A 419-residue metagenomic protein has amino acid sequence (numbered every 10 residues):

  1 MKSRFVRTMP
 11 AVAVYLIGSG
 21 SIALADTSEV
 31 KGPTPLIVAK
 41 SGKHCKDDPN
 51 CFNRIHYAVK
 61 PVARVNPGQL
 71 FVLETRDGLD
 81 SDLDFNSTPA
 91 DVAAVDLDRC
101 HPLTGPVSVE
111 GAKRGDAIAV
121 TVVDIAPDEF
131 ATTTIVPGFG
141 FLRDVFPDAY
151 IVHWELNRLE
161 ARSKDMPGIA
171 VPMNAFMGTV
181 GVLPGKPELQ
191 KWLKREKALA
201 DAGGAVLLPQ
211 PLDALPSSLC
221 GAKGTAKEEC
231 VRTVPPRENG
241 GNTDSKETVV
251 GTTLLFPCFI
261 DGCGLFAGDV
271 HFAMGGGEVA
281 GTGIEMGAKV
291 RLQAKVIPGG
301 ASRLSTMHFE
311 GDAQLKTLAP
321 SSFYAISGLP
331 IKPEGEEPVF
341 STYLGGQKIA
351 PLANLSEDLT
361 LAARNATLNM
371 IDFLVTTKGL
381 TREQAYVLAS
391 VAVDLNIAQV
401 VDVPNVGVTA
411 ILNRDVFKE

Functional and structural regions predicted by a protein language model:
M1-P10: Bacterial N-terminal signal peptides that target proteins for export
P10-G20: Bacterial N-terminal signal peptides
T27-V95: N-terminal, Lys/Arg-enriched amphipathic/low-complexity engagement segments that precede the first folded domain
K46-H56, D96-T104, V231-N239: Short, structured beta-strand/loop micro-motifs enriched in basic residues and often containing a Trp
G78-A90, I125-V136, G262-F272, A398-V401: Short, Lys/Arg- and Gly-enriched loop/turn segments at beta-strand edges
D124-V249, L255: Intrinsically disordered, low-complexity linker/loop segments enriched in Gly/Pro and charged/polar residues
P209-E357: Conserved mixed alpha/beta catalytic, RNA-binding, or beta-rich assembly cores of soluble enzyme, regulatory
